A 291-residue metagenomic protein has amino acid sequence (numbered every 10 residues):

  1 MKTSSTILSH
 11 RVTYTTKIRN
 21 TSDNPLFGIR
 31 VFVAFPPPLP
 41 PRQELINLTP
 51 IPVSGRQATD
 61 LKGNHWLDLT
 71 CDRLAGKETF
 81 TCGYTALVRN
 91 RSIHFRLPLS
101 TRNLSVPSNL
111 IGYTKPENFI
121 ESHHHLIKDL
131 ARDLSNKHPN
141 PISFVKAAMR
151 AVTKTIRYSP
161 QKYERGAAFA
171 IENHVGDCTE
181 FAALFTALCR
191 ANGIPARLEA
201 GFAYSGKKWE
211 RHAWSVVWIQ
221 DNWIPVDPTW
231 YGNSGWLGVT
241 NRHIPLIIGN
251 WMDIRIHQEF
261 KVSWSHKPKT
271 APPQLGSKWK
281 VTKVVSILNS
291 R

Functional and structural regions predicted by a protein language model:
M1-I93: Intrinsically disordered, low-complexity N-terminal segments that are enriched in acidic
L26-I29, I156-E164, N289-R291: Short N-terminal helix-initiation segments at or just after the protein's N-terminus
R30-F32, I46-I51, P98-S108, T229-N233: Short intrinsically disordered coil segments
F35-P37, A86-V88, T101, A200-F202 (+1 more regions): A mature extracytoplasmic/lumenal domain signature
P37, V88-H94, D221, G232 (+1 more regions): Short loop/turn segments at secondary-structure transitions that flank enzyme active sites
T59-L61, E78-E172: Acidic low-complexity segments
K137-W214, W218-Q220, S234-G238, I244-P245: Active-site neighborhood of thiol-dependent amide/isopeptide-bond enzymes
K207-R291: Active-site rim recognition segments
